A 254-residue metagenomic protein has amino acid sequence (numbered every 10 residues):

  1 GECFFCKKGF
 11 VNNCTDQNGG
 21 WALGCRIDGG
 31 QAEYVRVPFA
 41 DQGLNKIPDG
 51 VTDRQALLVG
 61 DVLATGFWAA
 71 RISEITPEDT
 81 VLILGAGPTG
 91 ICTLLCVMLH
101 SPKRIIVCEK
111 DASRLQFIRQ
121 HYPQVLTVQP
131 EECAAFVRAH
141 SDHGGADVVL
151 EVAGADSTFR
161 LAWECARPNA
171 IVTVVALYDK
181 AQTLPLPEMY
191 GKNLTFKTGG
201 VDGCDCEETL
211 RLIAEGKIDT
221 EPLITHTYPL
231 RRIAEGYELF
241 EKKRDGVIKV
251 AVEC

Functional and structural regions predicted by a protein language model:
G1-G43: Glycine-rich phosphate/adenylate-binding loop and adjacent beta-alpha elements of nucleotide- or dinucleotide-binding
A32, L44, L63-G66, G90 (+4 more regions): A general structural signal for well-ordered alpha-helical segments in protein cores
K46-E131: Mid-domain Rossmann-like dinucleotide-binding core that forms the NAD(H)/NADP(H) cofactor-binding site
S73-P77, M98, K103-I106, L115-T195 (+1 more regions): Glycine-rich cofactor phosphate-binding loops and adjacent beta1-alpha1 units of small-molecule cofactor enzyme domains
E109, A176, G200: Conserved acidic E/D residue at the C-terminus of a beta-strand in Rossmann-like folds
K110, A135, R160-E164, G203-C254: C-terminal hydrophobic helical "lid"/dimerization subdomain of Rossmann-like NAD(P)H-dependent oxidoreductases
I171-T173, L184-L223: Rossmann-fold dehydrogenase core element
